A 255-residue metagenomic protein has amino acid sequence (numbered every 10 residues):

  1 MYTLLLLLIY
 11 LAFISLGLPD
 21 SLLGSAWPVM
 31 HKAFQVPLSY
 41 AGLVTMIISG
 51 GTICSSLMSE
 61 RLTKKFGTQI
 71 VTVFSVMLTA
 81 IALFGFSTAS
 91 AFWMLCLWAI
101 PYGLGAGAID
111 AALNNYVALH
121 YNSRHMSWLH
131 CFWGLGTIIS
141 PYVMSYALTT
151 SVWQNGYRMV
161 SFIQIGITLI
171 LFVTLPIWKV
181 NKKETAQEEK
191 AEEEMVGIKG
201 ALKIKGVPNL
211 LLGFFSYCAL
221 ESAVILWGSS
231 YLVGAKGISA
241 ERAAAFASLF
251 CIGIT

Functional and structural regions predicted by a protein language model:
L4-M30, V36, V224-S229: Extracytoplasmic
L8-I9, A91-A99, N209-L210: Short hydrophobic/alpha-helical segments at membrane-entry points of transmembrane helices in Major Facilitator
S21, I48-L57, T137-I138, C251-T255: Residue-level signature of mid-helix packing/kink "hotspots" within the transmembrane helices of 12-pass Major
L23-G24, K205-S248, I252-T255: Extracytoplasmic gate region of multi-pass secondary transporters
I53-W93: Conserved MFS/SLC helix-loop-helix module at the cytosolic interface between two early adjacent transmembrane helices
M94, W128-V180, Y217: Helix-loop-helix hairpin linking two adjacent transmembrane segments in secondary transporters
W98-F132: Cytoplasmic helix-loop-helix junction between adjacent transmembrane helices in 12-TM secondary transporters
W178-L211: Juxtamembrane intracellular "pre-TM" segments in multi-pass secondary transporters
